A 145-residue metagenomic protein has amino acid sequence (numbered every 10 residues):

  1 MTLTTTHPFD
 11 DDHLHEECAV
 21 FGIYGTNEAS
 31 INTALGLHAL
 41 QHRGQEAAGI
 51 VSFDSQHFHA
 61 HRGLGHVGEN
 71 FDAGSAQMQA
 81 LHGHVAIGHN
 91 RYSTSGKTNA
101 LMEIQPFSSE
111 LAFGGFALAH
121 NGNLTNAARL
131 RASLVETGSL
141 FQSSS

Functional and structural regions predicted by a protein language model:
M1-S145: Conserved short alpha-helical segments that host acidic/polar catalytic motifs at enzyme active sites
